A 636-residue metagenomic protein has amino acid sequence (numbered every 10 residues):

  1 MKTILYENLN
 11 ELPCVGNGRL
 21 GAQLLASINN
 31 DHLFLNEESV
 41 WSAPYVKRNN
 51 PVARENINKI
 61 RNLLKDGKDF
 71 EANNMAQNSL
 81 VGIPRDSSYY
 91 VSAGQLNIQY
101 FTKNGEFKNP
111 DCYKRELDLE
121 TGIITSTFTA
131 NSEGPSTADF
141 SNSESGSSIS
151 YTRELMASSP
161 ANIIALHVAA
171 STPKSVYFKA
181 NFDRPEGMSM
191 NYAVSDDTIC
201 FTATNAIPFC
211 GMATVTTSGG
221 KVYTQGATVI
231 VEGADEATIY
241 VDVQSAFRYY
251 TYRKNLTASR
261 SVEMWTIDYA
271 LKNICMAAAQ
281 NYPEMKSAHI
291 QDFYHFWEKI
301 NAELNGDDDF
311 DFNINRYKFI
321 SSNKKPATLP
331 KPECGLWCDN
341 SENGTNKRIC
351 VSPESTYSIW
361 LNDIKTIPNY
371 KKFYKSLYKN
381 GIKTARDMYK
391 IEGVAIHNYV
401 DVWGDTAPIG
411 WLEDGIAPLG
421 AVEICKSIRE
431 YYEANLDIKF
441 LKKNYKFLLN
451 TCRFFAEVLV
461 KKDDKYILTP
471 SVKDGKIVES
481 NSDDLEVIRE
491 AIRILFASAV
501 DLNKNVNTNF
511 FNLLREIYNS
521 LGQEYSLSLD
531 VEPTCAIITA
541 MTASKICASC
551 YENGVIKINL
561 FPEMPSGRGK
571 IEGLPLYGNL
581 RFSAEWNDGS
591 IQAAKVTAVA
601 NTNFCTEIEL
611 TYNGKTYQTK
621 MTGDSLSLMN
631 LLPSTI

Functional and structural regions predicted by a protein language model:
M1-P135, D139-I409, R493, V500-D530 (+3 more regions): Aromatic-residue-lined binding/catalytic grooves and analogous aromatic/hydrophobic interfacial grooves in multimeric
P13, F310, K347-E354, N362-K365 (+4 more regions): Aromatic- and histidine-enriched alpha-helix N-cap/loop-to-helix transition segments that scaffold the rims
S171-K174, S321-P326, I364-N369, N380 (+4 more regions): Secondary-structure transition/capping motifs at alpha-helix termini and the adjoining loop/turn into the next element
V241, D309-N323, A421-R429, K446 (+1 more regions): Extended, hydrophobic/aromatic-rich amphipathic alpha-helical segments that build helical scaffolds
N315, L448, I488, A543 (+1 more regions): Hydrophobic, well-ordered secondary-structure elements that form the walls of internal hydrophobic environments
K318-I320, T356-T366, E423-D437, F454 (+2 more regions): Well-ordered alpha-helical scaffold segments within catalytic/enzyme domains
R429-Y431, N435, K439-F440, L449-K462 (+1 more regions): Non-catalytic carbohydrate-binding regions of carbohydrate-active enzymes
L449-D501: Acidic/histidine-rich catalytic neighborhood
